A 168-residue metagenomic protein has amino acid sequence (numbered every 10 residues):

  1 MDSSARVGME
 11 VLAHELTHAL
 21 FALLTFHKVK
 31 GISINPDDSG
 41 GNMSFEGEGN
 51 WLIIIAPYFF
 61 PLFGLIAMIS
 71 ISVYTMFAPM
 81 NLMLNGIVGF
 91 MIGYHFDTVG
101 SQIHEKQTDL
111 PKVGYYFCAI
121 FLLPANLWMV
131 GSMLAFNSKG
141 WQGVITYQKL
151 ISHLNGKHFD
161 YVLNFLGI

Functional and structural regions predicted by a protein language model:
M1, A22, I71-T75: Hydrophobic alpha-helical transmembrane segments
M1-A13, N50-W51: Short pre-active-site segment immediately N-terminal to the catalytic Zn-binding motif
D2-S3, H14, F45, M83: Generic hydrophobic alpha-helical membrane-segment signal
V7, K30-I32: Extracytosolic (periplasmic/ER-lumenal) interhelical loops and adjacent juxtamembrane/interface segments of multi-pass
E10-L23: Active-site recognition of the HExxH zinc-binding catalytic motif
L23-V29: Transmembrane alpha-helix/helix-exit interface in multi-pass inner-membrane proteins
N35-I168: Metalloprotease/metallohydrolase-associated module, dominated by Zn2+-dependent proteases
